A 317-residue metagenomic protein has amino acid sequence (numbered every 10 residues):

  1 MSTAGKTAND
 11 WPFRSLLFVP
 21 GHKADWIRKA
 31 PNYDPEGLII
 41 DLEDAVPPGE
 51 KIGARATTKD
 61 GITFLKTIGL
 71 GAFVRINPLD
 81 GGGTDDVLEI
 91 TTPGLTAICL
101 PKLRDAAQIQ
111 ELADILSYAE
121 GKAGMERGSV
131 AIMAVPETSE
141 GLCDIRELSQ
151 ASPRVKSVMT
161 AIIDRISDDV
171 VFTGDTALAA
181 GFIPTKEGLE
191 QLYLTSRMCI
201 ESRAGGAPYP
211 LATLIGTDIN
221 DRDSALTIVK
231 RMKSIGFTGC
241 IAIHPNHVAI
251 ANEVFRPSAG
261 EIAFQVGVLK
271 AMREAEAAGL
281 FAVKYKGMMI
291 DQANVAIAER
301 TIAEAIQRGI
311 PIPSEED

Functional and structural regions predicted by a protein language model:
M1-D317: Expand to "…catalyze enediolate/carbanion chemistry for C-C bond making/breaking, isomerization, decarboxylation
